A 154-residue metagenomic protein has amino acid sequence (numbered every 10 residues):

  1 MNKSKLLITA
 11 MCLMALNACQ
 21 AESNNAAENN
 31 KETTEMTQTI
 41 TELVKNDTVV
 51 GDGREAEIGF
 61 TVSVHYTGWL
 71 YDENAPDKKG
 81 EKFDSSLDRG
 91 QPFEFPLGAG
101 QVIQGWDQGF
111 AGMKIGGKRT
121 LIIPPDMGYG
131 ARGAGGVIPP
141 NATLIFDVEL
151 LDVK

Functional and structural regions predicted by a protein language model:
N2-K154: Cross-family detector of peptidyl-prolyl cis-trans isomerase
